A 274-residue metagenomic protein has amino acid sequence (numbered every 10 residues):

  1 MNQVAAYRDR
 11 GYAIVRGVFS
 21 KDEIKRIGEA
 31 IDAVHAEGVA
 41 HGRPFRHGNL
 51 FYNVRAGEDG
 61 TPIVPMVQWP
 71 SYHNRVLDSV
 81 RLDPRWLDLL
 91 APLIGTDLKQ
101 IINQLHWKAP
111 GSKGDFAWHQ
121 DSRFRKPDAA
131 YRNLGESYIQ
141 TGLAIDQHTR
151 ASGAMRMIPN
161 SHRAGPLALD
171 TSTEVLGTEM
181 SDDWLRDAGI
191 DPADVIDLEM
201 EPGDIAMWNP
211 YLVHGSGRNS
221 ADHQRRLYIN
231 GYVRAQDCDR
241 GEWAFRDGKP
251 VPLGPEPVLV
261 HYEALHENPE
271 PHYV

Functional and structural regions predicted by a protein language model:
M1-R10, R16-Y131, L259-E263: Non-heme Fe(II)-dependent double-stranded beta-helix
A5, G135-Y138, H148-V213: Double-stranded beta-helix
V34-E37, T96, H148, A164 (+1 more regions): Phosphate/oxyanion-binding loops and surfaces in catalytic or ligand/nucleic-acid-binding neighborhoods
E37, F45-R46, L50, D170 (+2 more regions): Non-heme Fe(II)/2-oxoglutarate
D88-L89, K126-Y131, G142-D146, P192-D197: Short helix-to-loop capping/linker segments positioned immediately adjacent to catalytic or ligand/cofactor-binding
N103-L105, T141-L143, Y228-Y232: A structural signal for short, well-ordered beta-strand segments
K108-P110, I158-G165, G231-D237: Short edge-strand/loop segments of extracellular domains
K113-Q120, P127-A130, A151-M157, P166-D170 (+1 more regions): A short secondary-structure junction signal
